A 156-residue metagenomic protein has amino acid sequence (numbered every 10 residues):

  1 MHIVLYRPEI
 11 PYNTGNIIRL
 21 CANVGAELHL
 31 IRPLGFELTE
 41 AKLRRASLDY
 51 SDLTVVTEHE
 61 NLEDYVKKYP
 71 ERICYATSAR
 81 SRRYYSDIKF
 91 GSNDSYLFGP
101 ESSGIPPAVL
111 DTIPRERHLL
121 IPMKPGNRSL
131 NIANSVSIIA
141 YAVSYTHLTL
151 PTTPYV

Functional and structural regions predicted by a protein language model:
I3-V24: N-terminal beta1-alpha1 ligand-phosphate binding loop
E9-N13, S129-N134: Amphipathic alpha-helical repeat scaffolds
A26-E27, I73: Residues at the starts of beta-strands that form the adenosine-phosphate
L28-P33: Short internal beta-strands
E40-P107: S-adenosyl-L-methionine/SAH cofactor-binding core of RNA-modifying enzymes
I105-H118: Acidic-glycine-rich active-site phosphate/pyrophosphate-binding loop
E116-R128: Gly/Ser-rich helix-loop-strand patches that form or flank binding pockets for ribonucleotide-derived cofactors
T146-T152: Conserved small/polar residues in nucleotide/adenosyl-binding loops
